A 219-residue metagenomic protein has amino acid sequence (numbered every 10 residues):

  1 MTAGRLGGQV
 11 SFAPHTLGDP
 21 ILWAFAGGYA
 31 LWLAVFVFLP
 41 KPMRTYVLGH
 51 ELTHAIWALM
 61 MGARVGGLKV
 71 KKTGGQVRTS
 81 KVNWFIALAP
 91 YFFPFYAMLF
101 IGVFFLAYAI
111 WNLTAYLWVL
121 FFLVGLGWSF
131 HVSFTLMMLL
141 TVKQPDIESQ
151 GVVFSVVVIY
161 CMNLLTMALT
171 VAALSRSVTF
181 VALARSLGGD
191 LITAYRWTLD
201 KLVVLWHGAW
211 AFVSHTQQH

Functional and structural regions predicted by a protein language model:
M1-W23, L31, V70-H215, H219: Metalloprotease/metallohydrolase-associated module, dominated by Zn2+-dependent proteases
A24-V37, G62-A63: A generic, lipid-embedded transmembrane alpha helix
W32-G49, Q76, S80-N83: Short pre-active-site segment immediately N-terminal to the catalytic Zn-binding motif
L39-M43, L59-G66: Selected alpha-helical membrane-embedding segments in polytopic membrane proteins
Y46-L59: Active-site recognition of the HExxH zinc-binding catalytic motif
L48, M61-Q76: Internal transmembrane alpha-helix with an interfacial aromatic "cap," most often the third helix
